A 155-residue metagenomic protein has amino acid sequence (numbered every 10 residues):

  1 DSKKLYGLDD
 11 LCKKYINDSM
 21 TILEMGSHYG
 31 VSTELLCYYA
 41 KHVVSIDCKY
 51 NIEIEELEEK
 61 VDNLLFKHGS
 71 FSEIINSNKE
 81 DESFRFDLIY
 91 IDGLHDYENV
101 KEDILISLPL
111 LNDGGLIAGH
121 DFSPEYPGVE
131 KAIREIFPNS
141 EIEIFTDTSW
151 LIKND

Functional and structural regions predicted by a protein language model:
S2-D155: S-adenosylmethionine/decaboxylated-SAM
